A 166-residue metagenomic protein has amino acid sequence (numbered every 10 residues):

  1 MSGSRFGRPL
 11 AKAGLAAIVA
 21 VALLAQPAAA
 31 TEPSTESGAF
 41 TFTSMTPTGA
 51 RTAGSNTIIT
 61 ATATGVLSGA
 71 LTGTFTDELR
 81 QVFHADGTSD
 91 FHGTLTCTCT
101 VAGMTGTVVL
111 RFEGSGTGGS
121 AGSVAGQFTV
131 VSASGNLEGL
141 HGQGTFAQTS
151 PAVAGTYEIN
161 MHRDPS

Functional and structural regions predicted by a protein language model:
S2-G14: Bacterial N-terminal signal peptides that target proteins for export
A13-A25: Bacterial N-terminal signal peptides
Q26-A30: Sec/Tat signal peptide C-region and signal peptidase I cleavage site
T31-S166: Beta-strand-enriched cores of mature, soluble protein domains
